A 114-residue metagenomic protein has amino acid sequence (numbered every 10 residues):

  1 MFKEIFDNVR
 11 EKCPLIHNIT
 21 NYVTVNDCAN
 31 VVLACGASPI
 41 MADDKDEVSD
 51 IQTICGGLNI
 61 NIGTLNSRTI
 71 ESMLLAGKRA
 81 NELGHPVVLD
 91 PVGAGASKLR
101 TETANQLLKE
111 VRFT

Functional and structural regions predicted by a protein language model:
M1-M41: Glycine-rich phosphate/adenosyl-contacting loop at the front of the ribokinase-like
L15, Y22-V25, A29-V31, E47 (+3 more regions): A generic structural micro-environment signature that highlights single residues at secondary-structure boundaries
I19-Y22, C35, D44-K45, N61-G63 (+1 more regions): Fold-independent oxyanion-binding glycine-rich loops and adjacent beta-strand/coil segments at enzyme active sites
S38-D43, A96-K98: Short gly/ser/thr-rich secondary-structure transition/capping motifs
V48-T114: Glycine-rich phosphate/dinucleotide-binding loop and adjoining beta-alpha-beta core of small-molecule
